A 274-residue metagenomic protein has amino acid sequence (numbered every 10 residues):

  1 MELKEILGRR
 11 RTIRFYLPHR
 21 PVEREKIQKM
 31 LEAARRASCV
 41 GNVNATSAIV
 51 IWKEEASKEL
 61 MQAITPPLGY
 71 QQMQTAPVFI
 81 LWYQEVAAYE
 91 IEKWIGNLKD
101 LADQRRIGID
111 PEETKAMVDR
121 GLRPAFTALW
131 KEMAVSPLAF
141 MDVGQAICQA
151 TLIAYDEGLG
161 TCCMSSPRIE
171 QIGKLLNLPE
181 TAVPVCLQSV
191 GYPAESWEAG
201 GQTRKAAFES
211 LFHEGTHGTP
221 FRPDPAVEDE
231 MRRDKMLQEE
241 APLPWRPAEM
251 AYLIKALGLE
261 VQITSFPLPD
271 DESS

Functional and structural regions predicted by a protein language model:
M1-S274: Acidic, surface-exposed loops and disordered segments
